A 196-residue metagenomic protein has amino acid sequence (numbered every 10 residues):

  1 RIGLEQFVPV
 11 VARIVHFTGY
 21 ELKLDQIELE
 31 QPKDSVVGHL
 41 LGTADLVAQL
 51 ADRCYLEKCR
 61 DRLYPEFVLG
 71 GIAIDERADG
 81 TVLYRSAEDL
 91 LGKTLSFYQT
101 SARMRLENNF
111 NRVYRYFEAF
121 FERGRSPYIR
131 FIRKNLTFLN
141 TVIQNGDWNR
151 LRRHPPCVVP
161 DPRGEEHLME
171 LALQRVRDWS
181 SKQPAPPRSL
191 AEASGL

Functional and structural regions predicted by a protein language model:
I2-Q6, H16-L196: Divalent metal-dependent phosphate-bond-processing catalytic cores, especially two-metal-ion Mg2+/Mn2+ enzymes that act
P9: Conserved, carboxylate-rich catalytic/transport cores that coordinate ions
